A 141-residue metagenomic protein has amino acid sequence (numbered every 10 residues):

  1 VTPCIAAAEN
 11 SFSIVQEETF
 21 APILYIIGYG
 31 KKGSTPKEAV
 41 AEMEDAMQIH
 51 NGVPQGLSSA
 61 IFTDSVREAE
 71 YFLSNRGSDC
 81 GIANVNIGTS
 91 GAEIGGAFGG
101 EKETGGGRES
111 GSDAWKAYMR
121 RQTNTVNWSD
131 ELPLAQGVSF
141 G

Functional and structural regions predicted by a protein language model:
T2-G141: Conserved C-terminal structural/oligomerization subdomain of aldehyde/semialdehyde dehydrogenase
